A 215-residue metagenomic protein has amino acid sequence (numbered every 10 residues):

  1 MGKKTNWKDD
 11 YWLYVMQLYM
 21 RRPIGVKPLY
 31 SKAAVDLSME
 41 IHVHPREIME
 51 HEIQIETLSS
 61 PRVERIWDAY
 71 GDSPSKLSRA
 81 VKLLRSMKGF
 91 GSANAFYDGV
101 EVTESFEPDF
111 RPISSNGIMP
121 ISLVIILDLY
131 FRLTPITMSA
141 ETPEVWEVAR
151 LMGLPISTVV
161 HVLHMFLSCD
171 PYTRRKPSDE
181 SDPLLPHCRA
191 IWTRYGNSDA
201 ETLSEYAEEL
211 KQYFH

Functional and structural regions predicted by a protein language model:
M1-H215: Intrinsically disordered, charged low-complexity linkers and terminal tails that flank or connect structured domains
